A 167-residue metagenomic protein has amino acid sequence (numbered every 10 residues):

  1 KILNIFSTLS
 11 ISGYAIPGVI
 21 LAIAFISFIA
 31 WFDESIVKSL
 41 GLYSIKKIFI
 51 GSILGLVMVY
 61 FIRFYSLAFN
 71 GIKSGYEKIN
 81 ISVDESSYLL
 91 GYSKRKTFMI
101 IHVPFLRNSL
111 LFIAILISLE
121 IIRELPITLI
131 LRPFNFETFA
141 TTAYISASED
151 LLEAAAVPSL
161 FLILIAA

Functional and structural regions predicted by a protein language model:
K1, K73-D84, Y88, Y92 (+3 more regions): C-terminal transmembrane helix and the adjacent membrane-cytosol boundary/short C-terminal tail of inner/organellar
K1-I11, A15: Short loop segments and helix-boundary regions at transmembrane helix junctions of multi-pass inner-membrane proteins
I2-F6, A22-F61, R95, L131-N135: Membrane-interfacial helix termini and adjacent extracytoplasmic/periplasmic loops of multi-pass transporters
T8-S12, M58, L111, I115 (+1 more regions): Hydrophobic residues within alpha-helical transmembrane segments of multi-pass solute transporters/permease subunits
I11, S27, Y60, E120 (+2 more regions): Residue-level recognition of pore/gate-forming positions within transmembrane alpha-helices of multi-pass
S12, I16, I62, F69-I72 (+2 more regions): Transmembrane alpha-helices
K47-Y88, I113-A114: Membrane-cytosol interface at the C-terminal ends of specific transmembrane alpha-helices in multi-pass membrane
I122, T128-A167: Interhelical loop and adjacent transmembrane-helix boundary motif in polytopic membrane transport permeases
